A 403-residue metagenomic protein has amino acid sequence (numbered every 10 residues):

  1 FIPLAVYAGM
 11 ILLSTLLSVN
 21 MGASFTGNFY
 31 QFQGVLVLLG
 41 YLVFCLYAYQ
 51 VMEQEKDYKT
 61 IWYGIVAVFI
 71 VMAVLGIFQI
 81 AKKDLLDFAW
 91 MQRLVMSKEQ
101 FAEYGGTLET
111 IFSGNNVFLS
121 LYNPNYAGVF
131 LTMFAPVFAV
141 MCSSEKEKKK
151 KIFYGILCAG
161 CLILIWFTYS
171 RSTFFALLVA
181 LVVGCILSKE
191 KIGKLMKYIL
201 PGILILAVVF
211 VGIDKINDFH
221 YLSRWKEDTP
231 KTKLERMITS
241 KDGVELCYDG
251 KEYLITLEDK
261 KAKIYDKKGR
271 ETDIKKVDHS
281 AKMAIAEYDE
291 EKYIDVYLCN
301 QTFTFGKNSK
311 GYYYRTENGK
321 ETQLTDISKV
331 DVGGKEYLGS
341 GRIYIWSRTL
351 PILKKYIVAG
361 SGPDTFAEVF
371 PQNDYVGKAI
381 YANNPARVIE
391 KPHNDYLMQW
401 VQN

Functional and structural regions predicted by a protein language model:
F1, F32-G34, I357: Loop-to-helix transition at the N-terminal end of transmembrane alpha-helices
P3-M21, G34-Y297, K310, V369 (+2 more regions): Alpha-helical transmembrane segments of multi-pass inner-membrane proteins
G22-F25, Y381-A382: Short acidic, glycine/proline-rich loop/turn micro-motifs
F25-V35: Non-cytosolic membrane-interface motifs at loop->transmembrane helix junctions
Q31, F44, R342-I345, P392-H393: Amphipathic coiled-coil/heptad-repeat helices and related helical stalk/stem segments that mediate oligomerization
N123, T302, N308-I389, N403: TM-adjacent membrane-interface loops and short helices in multi-pass inner/ER membrane proteins
S347, L397-M398: Alpha-helical segments flanking ligand/cofactor-binding loops in enzyme cores
